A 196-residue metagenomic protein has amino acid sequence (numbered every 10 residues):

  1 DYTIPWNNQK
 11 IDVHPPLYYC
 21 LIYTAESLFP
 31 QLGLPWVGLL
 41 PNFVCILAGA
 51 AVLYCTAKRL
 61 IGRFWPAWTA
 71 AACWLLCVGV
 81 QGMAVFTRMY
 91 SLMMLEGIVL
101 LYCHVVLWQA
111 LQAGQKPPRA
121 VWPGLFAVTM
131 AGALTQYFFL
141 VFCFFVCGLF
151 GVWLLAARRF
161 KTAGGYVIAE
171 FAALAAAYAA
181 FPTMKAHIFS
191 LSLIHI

Functional and structural regions predicted by a protein language model:
Y2-Y23: Membrane-proximal lumenal/periplasmic loop motifs of glycosylation machinery
P16, C20, L28-A48: Loop-to-helix entry region of an early transmembrane alpha helix in multi-pass inner-membrane enzymes
T24, V52-C55, A72, L76 (+4 more regions): Specific aromatic-rich, kink-prone transmembrane helix
L40-I61, V99: Transmembrane-helix motifs of polytopic, lipid-linked glycan transferases
A70, R119-Y137, G148, A172-A173: Membrane-interface alpha helices of multi-pass inner-membrane proteins
V85-Y90: Short acidic/glycine- and proline-prone juxtamembrane loop motifs at membrane-interface regions of multi-pass membrane
C103-A113, R119-A120, F142-L174, H187: Perimembrane helix-loop-helix junctions
I194-I196: Conserved small/polar residues in nucleotide/adenosyl-binding loops
